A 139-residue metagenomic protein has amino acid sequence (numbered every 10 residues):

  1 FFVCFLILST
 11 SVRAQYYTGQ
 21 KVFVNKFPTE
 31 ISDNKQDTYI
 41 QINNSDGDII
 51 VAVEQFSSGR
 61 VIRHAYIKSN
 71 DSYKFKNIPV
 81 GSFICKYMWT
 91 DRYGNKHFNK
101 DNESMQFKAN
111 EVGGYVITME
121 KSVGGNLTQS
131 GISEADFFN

Functional and structural regions predicted by a protein language model:
F1-V3, R13: Sec-dependent signal peptide recognition, specifically the positively charged N-region followed immediately by
S9-S11: N-terminal signal peptide c-region/cleavage motif recognized by signal peptidases
A14-R63, M88-N139: Primarily secretory-pathway and cell-envelope proteins
I62-A65, K74: Beta-strand-rich interaction surfaces with strong enrichment in secreted/lumenal proteins
N70-K76: Short, surface-exposed beta-strand/beta-hairpin micro-motifs centered on an aromatic residue
P79-G81: Surface-exposed, short loops/turns at beta-strand junctions within beta-sandwich domains
F83-C85: A short tyrosine-centered beta-strand micro-motif
